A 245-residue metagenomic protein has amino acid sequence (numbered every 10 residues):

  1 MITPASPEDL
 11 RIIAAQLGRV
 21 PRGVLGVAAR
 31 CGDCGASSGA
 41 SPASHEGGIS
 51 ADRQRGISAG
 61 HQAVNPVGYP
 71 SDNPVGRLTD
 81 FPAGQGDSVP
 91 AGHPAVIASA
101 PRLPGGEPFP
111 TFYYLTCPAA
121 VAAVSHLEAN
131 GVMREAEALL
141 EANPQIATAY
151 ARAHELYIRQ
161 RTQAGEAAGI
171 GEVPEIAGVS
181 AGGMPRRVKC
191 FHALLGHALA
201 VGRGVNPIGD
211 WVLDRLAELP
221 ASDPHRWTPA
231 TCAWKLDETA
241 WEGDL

Functional and structural regions predicted by a protein language model:
M1-G39, A91-L245: Preference for intrinsically disordered or flexible, low-complexity segments and adjacent hinge/connector residues
A40-S44, G48-S88: Intrinsically disordered, low-complexity tandem-repeat regions
